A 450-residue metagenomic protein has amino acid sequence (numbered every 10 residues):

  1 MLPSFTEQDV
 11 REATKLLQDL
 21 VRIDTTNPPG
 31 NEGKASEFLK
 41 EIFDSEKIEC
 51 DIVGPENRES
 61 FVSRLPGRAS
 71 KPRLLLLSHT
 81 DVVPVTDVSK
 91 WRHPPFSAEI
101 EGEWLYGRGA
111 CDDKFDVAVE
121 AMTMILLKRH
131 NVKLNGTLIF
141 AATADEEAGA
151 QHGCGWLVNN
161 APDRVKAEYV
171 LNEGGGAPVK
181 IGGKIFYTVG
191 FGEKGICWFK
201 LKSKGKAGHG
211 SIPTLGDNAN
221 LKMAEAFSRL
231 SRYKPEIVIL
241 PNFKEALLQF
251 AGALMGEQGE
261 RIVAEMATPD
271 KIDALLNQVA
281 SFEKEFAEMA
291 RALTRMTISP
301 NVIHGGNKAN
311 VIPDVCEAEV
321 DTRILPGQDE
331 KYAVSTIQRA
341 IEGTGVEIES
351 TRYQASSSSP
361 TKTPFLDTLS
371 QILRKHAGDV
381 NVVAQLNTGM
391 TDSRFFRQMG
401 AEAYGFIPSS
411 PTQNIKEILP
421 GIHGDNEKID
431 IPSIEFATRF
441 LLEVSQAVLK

Functional and structural regions predicted by a protein language model:
L2-A110, L127-N135: Acidic/His- and Gly-rich active-site-bordering loop/insert found across diverse amide/peptide-bond hydrolases
R58, K71, H93, N135 (+4 more regions): Short, solvent-exposed loop/turn segments at the edges of secondary structure
A69-K71, V83, P178-K180, E236-N307 (+5 more regions): An extended, acidic, His-containing surface patch that forms the Zn2+-binding/catalytic region of metallohydrolases
E101-D112, V380-V383, D425-N426: Short pre-catalytic strand/loop immediately N-terminal to key active-site residues, enriched for Gly-Thr
W104, C111-V189: Acidic/histidine-rich catalytic neighborhood of metal-dependent amide-processing enzymes
G155-N159, G210-I237: A short core secondary-structure module
G174-G175, Y187-K200, S410-P420: Flexible glycine/proline-rich, aromatic-decorated loop/lid segments
G183-I185, K204-S211: Flexible glycine/proline-enriched surface loops and loop-helix/loop-strand junctions
